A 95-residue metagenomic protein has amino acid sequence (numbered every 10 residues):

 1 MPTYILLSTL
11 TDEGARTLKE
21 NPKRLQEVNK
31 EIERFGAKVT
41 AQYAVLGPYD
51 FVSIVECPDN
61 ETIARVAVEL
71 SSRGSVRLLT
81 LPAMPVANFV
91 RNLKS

Functional and structural regions predicted by a protein language model:
M1-S95: A compositional/biophysical signature of low hydrophobicity enriched in polar/charged and small residues
